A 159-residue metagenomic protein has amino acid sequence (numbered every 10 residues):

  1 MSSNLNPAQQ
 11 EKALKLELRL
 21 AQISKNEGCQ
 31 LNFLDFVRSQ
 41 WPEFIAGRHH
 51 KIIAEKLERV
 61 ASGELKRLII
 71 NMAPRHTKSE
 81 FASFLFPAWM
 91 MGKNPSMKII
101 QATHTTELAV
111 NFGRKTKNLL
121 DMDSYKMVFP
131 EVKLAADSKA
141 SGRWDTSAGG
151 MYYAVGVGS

Functional and structural regions predicted by a protein language model:
M1-K66: N-terminal accessory segments
E55-E58, E80-G92: Contiguous, well-ordered alpha-helical segments that form the cores/surfaces of helical PPI scaffolds
E64-L85: Walker A/P-loop
R67-I69, K98-I100, M151: Residue-level preference for the first positions of well-ordered beta-strands
H76-A82, G92-K98, T103: Alpha-helix boundary/capping segments in eukaryotic regulatory proteins
W89-K98, D121-Y125: Post-Walker A helix-loop "phosphate-sensing" segment adjacent to the P-loop in P-loop NTPases
A102-Y153, G158: Conserved nucleotide-state-sensing and coupling region of NTP-binding domains
